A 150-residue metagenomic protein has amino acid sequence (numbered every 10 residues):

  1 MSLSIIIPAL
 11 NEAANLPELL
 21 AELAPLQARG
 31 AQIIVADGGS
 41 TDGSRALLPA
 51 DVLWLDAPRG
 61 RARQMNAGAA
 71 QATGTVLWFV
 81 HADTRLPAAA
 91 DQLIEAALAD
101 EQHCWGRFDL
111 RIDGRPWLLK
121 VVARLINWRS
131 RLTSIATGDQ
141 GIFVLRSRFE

Functional and structural regions predicted by a protein language model:
S2-S4, Q32: Cell-envelope/extracellular polymer assembly enzymes that use nucleotide-activated donors
E12-P25: Short, well-formed alpha-helical segments that are part of the catalytic scaffolds of diverse glycosyltransferases
A31, R45-Q71: Conserved donor nucleotide-binding strand/loop of the catalytic core
D37-R45, T84: A conserved acidic beta->alpha catalytic loop
T73-G74, D139-E150: Conserved nucleotide-sugar donor-binding and metal-coordinating catalytic region shared by glycosyltransferases
L77: Short aromatic/hydrophobic "clamp" motif used to bind/position activated sugar donors
H81-A89: The conserved acidic donor/metal-binding loop of glycosyltransferases
A89-L118: Conserved donor NDP-sugar-binding/catalytic core segment of glycosyltransferases
